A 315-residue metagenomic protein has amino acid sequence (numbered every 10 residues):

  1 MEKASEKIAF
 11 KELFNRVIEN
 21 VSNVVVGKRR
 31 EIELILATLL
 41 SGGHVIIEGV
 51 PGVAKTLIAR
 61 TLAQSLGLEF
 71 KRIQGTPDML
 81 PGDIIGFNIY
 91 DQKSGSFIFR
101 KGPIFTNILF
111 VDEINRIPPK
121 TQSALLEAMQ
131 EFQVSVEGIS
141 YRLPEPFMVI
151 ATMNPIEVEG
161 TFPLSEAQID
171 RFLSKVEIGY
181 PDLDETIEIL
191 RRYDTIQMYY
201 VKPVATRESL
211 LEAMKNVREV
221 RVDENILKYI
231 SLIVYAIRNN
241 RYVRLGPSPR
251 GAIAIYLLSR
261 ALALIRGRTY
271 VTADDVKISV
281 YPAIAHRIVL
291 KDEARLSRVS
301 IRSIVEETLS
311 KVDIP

Functional and structural regions predicted by a protein language model:
E2-A4, I8, R60, N239-P315: C-terminal engagement/docking regions of AAA+ P-loop ATPases
K7-K11, V24, E159-F162, K175-S248 (+4 more regions): Conserved C-terminal "switch" segment of AAA+ ATPases
A9-V53: Pre-Walker A (pre-P-loop) alpha-helix and adjacent loop at the N terminus of AAA/AAA+ ATPase modules, a conserved
E33-A37, Y90-F110: Conserved alpha-helical scaffold flanking the Walker A/P-loop in AAA+ ATPase domains
L39-T76: Walker A/P-loop
E48, E69-G82, G138-E145: Short beta-strand-centered segment that lines the nucleotide-binding/catalytic pocket of NTP-utilizing
G49, D112-E113, A124: Walker B catalytic acidic pair
D91-S94, I117-T121, M129-E219, R260-I265: Canonical AAA+ ATPase core
